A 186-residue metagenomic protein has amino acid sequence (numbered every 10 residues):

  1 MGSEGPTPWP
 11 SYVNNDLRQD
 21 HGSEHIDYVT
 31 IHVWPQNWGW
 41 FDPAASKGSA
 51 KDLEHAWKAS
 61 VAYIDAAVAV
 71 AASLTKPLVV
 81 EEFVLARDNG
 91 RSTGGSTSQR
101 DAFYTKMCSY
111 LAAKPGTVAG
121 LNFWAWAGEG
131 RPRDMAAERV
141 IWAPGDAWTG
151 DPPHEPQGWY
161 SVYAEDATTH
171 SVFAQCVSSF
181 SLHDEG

Functional and structural regions predicted by a protein language model:
M1-T117: Extracellular glycoside hydrolase catalytic/binding regions
R18-H25, A59, R91-K106, Y110-G186: Aromatic-rich peripheral "rim/lid" segments of glycoside hydrolase catalytic domains that contact and position glycan
